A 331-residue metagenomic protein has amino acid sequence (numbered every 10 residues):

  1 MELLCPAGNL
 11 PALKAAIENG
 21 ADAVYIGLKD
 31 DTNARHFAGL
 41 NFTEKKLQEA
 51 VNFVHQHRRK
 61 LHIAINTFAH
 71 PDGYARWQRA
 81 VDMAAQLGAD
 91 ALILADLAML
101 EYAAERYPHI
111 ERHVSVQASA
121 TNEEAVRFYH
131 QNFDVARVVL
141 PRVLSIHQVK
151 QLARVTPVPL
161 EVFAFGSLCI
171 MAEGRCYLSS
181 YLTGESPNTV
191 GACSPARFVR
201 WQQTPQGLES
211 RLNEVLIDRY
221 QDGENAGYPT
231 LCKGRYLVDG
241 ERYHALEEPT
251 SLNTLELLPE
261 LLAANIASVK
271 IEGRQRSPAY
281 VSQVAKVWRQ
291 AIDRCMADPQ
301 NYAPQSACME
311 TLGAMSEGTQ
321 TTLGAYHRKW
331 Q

Functional and structural regions predicted by a protein language model:
M1-A120, V139, H147-S268, R274-Q331: Active-site pocket-lining/capping segments in soluble small-molecule metabolic enzymes
N122-A125: Conserved nucleotide-cofactor-binding alpha/beta core module
R142: Cys/His-rich Zn2+-binding cysteine-cluster or related metal-binding knuckle/ribbon modules and their
